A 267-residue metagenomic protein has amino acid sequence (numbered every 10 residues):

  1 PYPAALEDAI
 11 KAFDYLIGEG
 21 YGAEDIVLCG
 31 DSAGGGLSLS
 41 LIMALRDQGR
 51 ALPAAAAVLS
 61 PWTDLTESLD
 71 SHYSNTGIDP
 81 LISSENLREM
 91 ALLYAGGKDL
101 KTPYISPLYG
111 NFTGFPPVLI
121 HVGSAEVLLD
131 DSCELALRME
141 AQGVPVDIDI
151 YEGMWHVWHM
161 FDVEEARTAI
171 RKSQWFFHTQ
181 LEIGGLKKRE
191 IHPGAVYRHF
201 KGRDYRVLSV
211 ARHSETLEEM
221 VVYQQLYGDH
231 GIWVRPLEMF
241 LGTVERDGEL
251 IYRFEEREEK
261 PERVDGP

Functional and structural regions predicted by a protein language model:
P1-L186: Alpha/beta-hydrolase superfamily serine-hydrolase fold, recognizing
K187-P267: Mixed-charge, low-complexity intrinsically disordered regions
